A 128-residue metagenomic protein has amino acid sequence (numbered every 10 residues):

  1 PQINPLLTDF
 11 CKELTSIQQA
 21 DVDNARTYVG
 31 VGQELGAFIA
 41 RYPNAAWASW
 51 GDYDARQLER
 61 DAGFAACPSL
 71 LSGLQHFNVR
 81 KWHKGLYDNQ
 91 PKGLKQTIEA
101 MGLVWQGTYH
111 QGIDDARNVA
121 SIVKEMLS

Functional and structural regions predicted by a protein language model:
P1-G63, L70-L71, K95, E99-M101 (+1 more regions): Conserved non-catalytic scaffold segment of RNase H-like nuclease domains
D54, N78, D115: Acidic active-site catalytic centers that drive phospho-/nucleotidyl reactions and related ester hydrolyses
A62-A66, M126-L127: Active-site catalytic pocket residues across diverse enzymes, especially alpha/beta-hydrolases
S69-F77: Short hydrophobic/aromatic-enriched beta-strand-loop microsegments
H76-K92: Short alpha-helix plus adjacent loop in nuclease-associated cores
P91-L94, I98, A116: Hydrophobic faces of stable alpha-helices that mediate helix-helix packing
A100, R117-S128: Acidic two-metal-ion nuclease catalytic site recognized across multiple nuclease folds, prominently DnaQ/RNase D-T
H110-D114: Short glycine/threonine-rich catalytic loop with a Thr-x-Gly-x-Asp
